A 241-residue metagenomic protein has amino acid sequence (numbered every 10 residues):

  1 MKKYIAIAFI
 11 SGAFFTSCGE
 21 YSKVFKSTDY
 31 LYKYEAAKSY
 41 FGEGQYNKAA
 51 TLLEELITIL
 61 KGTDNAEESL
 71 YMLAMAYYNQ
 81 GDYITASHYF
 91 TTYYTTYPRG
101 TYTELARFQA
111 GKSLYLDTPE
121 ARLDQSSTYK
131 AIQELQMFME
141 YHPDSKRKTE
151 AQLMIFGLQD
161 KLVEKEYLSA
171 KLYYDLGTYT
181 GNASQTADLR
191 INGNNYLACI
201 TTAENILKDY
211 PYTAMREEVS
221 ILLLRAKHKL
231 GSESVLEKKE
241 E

Functional and structural regions predicted by a protein language model:
K2, A6, F14-E241: Acidic, polar-rich low-complexity tracts and alpha-helical solenoid repeat scaffolds
F9: Soluble catalytic regions of membrane-associated enzymes that act on cell-envelope and secretory-pathway components
